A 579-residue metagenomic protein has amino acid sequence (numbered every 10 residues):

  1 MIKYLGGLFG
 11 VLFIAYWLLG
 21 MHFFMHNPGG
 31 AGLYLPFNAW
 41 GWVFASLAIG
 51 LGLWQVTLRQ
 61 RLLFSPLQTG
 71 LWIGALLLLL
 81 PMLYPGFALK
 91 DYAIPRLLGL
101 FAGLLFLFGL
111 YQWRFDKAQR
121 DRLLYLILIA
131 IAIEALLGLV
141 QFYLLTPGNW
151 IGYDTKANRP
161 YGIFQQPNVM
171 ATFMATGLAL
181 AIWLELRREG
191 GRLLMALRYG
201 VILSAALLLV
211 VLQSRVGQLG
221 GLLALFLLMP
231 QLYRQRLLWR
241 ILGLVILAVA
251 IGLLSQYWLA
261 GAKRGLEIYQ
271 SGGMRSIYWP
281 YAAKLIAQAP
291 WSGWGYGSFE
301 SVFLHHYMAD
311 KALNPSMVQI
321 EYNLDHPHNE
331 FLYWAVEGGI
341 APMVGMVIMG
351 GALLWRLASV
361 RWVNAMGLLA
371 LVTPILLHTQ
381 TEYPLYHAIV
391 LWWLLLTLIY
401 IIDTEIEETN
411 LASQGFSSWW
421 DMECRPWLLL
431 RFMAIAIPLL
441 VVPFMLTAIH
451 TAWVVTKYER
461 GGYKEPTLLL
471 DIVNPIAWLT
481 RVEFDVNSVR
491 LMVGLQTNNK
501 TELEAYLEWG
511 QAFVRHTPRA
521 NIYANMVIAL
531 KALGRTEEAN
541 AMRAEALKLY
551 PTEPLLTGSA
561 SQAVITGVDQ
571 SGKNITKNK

Functional and structural regions predicted by a protein language model:
M1-L80, D91-Y92, L105-F106, Q112-Y125 (+5 more regions): Transmembrane signal-anchor hairpin modules in multi-pass inner-membrane enzymes, especially those that act on
G7-W17, M21, W40-W54, L79-Y84 (+6 more regions): Alpha-helical transmembrane segments of multi-pass inner-membrane proteins
A31-P36, G86-P95, K156-M170, W279 (+2 more regions): Short aromatic-rich membrane-water interface segments that cap or initiate transmembrane helices in multi-pass membrane
I49, L225, N364-W427: Transmembrane alpha-helices of multi-pass inner-membrane enzymes
T146-R159, Y269-G272, K284, Q288 (+2 more regions): Interfacial juxtamembrane loops and adjacent helix segments that form the catalytic/substrate-binding surfaces
V210, Y506, G510-F513, A546-L547 (+1 more regions): Alpha-helical solenoid scaffolds that mediate protein-protein interactions, centered on TPR/SEL1-like repeats but also
G217, L232-S271, Y278, A283-A287 (+2 more regions): A membrane-periplasm/extracellular boundary helix in multi-pass inner-membrane enzymes that assemble envelope glycans
